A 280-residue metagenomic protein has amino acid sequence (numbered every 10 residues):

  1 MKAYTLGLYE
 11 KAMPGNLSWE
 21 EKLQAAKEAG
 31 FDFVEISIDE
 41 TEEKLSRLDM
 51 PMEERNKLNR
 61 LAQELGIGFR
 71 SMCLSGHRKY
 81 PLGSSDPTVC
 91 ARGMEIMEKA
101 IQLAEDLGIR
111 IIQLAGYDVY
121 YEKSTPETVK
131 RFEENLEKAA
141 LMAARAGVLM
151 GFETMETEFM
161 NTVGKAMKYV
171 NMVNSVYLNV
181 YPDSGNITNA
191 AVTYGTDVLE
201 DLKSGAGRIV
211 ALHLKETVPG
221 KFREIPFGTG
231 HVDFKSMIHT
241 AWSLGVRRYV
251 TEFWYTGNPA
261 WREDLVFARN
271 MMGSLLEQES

Functional and structural regions predicted by a protein language model:
M1-E105, S175, N179, G207 (+2 more regions): N-terminal pre-domain/capping segments
Y4-T5, E134-H231: Acidic/histidine-rich catalytic cores of soluble enzymes
Y9-M13, S37-T41, L74-H77, Y117-V119 (+4 more regions): Active-site beta-loop-alpha junctions enriched in small/polar residues
E20-E21, Q63-G68, R78-V180, R262-E263 (+1 more regions): Active-site acidic/histidine proton-transfer and metal-coordination neighborhood in alpha/beta enzyme cores
L23, M52-N59, M97-I101, E133-A140 (+5 more regions): Generic structural signal for well-ordered alpha-helices, preferentially at hydrophobic/aromatic core positions
D32, G68, R110, V210 (+1 more regions): Short acidic/polar active-site loop segments enriched in Thr and Asp
T41-S46, R78-S84, D118-T125, T188-A191 (+2 more regions): A short acidic, helix-capping loop that chelates divalent metal ions and anchors anionic groups
G230, M237, L244, R248-V250: H/E-rich (His + Asp/Glu) clusters that bind or coordinate divalent metals
